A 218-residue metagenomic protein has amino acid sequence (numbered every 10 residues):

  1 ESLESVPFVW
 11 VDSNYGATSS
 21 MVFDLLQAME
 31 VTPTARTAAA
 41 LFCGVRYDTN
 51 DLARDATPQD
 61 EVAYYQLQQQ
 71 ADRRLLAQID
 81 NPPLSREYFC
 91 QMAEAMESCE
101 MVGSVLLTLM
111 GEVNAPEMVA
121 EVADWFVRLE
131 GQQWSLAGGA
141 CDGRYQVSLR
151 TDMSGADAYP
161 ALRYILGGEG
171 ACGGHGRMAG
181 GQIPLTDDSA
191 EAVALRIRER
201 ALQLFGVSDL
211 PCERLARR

Functional and structural regions predicted by a protein language model:
E1-Y65: Short alpha-helices
Y47-R218: Hydrophobic helix-and-loop "lid/oligomerization" segment in the mid-to-C-terminal part of catalytic domains
